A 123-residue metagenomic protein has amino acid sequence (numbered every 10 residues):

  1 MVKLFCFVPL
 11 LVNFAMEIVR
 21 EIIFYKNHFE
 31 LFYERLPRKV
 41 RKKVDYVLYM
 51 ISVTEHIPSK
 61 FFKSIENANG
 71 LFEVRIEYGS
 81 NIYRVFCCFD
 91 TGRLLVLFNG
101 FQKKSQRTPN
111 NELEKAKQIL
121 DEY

Functional and structural regions predicted by a protein language model:
M1-I82, T91-L95, K104-Y123: Basic, Lys/Arg-enriched alpha-helical interface segments
F101: Residue-level signal for short, function-critical loop segments
